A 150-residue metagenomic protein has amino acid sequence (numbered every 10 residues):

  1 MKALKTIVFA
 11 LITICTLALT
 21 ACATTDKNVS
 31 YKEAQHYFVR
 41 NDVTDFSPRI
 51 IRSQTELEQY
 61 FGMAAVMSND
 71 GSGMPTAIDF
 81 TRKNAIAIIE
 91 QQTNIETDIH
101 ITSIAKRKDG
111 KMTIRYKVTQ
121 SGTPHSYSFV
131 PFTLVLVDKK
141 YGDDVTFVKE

Functional and structural regions predicted by a protein language model:
M1-F9: Bacterial N-terminal signal peptides that target proteins for export
A10-A18: Bacterial N-terminal signal peptides
C22-E150: Exposed, flexible binding/inhibitory loops of compact, secreted disulfide-stabilized domains
